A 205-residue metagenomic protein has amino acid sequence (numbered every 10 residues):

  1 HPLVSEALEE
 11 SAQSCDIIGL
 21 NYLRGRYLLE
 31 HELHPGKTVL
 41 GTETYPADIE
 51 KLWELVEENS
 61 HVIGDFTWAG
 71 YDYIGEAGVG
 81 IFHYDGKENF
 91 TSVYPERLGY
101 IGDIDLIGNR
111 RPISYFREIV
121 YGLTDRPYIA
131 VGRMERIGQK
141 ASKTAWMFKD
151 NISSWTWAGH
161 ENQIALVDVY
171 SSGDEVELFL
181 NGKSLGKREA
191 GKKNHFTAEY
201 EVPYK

Functional and structural regions predicted by a protein language model:
H1: Catalytic cores of extracellular degradative/oxidative enzymes
E10-Y22, R26-K205: Substrate-binding clefts and catalytic carboxylate motifs of secreted carbohydrate-active enzymes
